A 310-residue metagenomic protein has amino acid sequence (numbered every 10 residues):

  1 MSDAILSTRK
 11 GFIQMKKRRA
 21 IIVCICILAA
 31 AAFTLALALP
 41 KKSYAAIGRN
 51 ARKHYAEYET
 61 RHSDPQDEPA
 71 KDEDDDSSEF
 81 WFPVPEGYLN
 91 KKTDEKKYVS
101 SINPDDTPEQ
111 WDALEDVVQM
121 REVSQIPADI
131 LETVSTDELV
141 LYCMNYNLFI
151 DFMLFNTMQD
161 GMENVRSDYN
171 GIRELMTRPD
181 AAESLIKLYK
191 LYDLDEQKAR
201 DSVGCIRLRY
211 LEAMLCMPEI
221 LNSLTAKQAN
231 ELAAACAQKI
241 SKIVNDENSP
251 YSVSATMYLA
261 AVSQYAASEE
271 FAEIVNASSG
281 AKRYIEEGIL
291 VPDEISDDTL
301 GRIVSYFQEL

Functional and structural regions predicted by a protein language model:
M1-Q14: Short, Lys/Arg-enriched N-terminal segments with co-localized hydrophobic residues within the first ~10-30 amino acids
F12-I27: N-terminal Sec-pathway targeting helices
V23-P40: Classical Sec-dependent N-terminal signal peptides that target proteins to the secretory pathway
L35-A51: Sec-dependent signal peptide cleavage junction
R52-H54, F80-L310: Non-catalytic all-alpha helical scaffold/repeat segments
H54-T60: Short extracytoplasmic/periplasmic juxtamembrane "stem" segments immediately C-terminal to an N-terminal membrane anchor
T60-E73: Ser/Thr/Gly/Pro-rich low-complexity, disordered linker/stalk segments of secreted and cell-surface proteins
